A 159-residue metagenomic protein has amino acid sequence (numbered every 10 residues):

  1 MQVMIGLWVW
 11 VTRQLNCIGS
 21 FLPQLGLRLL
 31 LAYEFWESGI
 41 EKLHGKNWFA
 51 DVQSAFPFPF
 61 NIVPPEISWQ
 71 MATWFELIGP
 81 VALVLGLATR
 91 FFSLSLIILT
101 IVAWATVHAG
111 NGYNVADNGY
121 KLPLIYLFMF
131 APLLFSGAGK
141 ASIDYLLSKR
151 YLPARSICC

Functional and structural regions predicted by a protein language model:
M1-H44, I62-W74, I78, L85-C159: Extended, low-polarity transmembrane helix blocks
F49-P64: Perimembrane loop-to-helix junctions flanking transmembrane segments
